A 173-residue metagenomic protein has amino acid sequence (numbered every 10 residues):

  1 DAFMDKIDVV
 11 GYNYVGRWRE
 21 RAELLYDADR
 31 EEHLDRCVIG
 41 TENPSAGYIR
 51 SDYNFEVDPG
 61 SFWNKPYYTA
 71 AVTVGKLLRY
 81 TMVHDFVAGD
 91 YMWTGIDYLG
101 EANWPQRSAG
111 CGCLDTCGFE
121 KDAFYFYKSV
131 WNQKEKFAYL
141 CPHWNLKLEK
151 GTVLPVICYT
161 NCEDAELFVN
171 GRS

Functional and structural regions predicted by a protein language model:
D1-V156, G171: Substrate-binding/catalytic cleft of secreted carbohydrate-active enzymes, primarily glycoside hydrolases
K6, D164-A165: Functionally constrained cores in energy, signaling, and assembly domains
C158-D164: Short proline/glycine-enriched turn/loop motifs at strand-loop junctions of beta-rich domains
A165-S173: Change to "...patches in solvent-exposed regions of secreted, membrane-anchored, or virion-exposed structural
